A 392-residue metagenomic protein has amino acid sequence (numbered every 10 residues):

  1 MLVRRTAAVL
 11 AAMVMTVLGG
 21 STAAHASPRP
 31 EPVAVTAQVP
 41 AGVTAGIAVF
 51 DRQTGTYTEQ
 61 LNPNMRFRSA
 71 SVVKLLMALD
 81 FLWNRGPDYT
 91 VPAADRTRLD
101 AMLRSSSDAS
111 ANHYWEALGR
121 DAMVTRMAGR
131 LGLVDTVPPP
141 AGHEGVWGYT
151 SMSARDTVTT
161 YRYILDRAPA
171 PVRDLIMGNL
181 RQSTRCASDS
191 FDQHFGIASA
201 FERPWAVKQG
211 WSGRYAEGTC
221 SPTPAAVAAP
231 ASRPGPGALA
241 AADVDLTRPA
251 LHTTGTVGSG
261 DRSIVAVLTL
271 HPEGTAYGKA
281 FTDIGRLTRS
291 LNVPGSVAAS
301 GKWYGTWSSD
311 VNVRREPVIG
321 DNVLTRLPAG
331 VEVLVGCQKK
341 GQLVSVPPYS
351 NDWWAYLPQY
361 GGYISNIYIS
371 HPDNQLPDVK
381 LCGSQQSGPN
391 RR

Functional and structural regions predicted by a protein language model:
M1-S27: Secretory targeting and sorting signals
R29-A45, F50-T54, E116-A299: Penicillin-recognizing serine hydrolase domain
Q60-F67, G86-Y89, T97-A101, A109-A117 (+4 more regions): Second-shell loop/turn segments in exported
R66-T90, M102, V265: Active-site SXXK
W83-A101, D121, V172, I176: Short, well-structured active-site flanking segments
A187, T219-S221, G336-Q338, L381-G383: Sequence contexts marking disulfide-bonded cysteines in secreted/extracellular proteins
V297-R315, L324-A329, K339, Q375-R392: SH3-family beta-barrel domains
L324-D373: SH3/SH3-like beta-barrel superfamily modules
